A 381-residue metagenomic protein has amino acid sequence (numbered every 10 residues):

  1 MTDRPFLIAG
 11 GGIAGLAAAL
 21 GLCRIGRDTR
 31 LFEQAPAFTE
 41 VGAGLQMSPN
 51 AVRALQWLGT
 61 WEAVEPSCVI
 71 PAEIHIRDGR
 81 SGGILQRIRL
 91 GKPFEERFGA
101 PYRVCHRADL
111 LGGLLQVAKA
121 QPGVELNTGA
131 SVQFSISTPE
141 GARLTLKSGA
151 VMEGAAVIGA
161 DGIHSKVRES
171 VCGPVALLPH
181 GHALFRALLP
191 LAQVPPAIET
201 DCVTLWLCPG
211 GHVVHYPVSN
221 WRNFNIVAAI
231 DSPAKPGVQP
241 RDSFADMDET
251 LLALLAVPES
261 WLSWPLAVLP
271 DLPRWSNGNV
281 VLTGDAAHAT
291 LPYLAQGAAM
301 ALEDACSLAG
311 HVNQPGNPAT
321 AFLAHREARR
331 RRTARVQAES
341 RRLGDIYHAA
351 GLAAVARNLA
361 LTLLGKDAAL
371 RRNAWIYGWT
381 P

Functional and structural regions predicted by a protein language model:
T2-F6, C23, S48-P190, D231-R241 (+1 more regions): Conserved N-terminal helical subregion
L7-P36, A43, I158-G159, H215 (+1 more regions): Conserved mid-domain beta->alpha element of the FAD-binding
S165, L184-R186, G211-V214, A287-H288: Histidine-centered metal-chelating micro-motifs
D201-K235, F244, L266: Active-site substrate-recognition segment that forms the wall of the catalytic cavity or substrate channel
A228, P233-S243, D271, T290-Q296: Active-site lid/adjacent beta-loop-alpha segment flanking the redox-cofactor pocket in flavoenzymes
A234-S263, P318-A319, R326: Flavin-binding catalytic cores
Y347-K366: C-terminal domain-closing interface element
T362-P381: C-terminal auxiliary extensions adjacent to catalytic cores
